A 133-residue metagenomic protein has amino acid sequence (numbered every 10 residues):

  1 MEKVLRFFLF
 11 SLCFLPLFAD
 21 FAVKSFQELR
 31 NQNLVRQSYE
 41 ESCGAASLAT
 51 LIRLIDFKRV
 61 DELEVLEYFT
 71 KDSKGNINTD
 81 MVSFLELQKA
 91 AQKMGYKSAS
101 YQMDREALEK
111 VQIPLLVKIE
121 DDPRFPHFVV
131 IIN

Functional and structural regions predicted by a protein language model:
E2-V4, F14-F69: Active-site-adjacent structural segments surrounding the nucleophilic cysteine of cysteine proteases and isopeptidases
R6-F10: Sec-dependent N-terminal signal peptides
F21-E28, L34, E67-N133: Conserved active-site-adjacent core of cysteine acyl-enzyme catalytic domains
